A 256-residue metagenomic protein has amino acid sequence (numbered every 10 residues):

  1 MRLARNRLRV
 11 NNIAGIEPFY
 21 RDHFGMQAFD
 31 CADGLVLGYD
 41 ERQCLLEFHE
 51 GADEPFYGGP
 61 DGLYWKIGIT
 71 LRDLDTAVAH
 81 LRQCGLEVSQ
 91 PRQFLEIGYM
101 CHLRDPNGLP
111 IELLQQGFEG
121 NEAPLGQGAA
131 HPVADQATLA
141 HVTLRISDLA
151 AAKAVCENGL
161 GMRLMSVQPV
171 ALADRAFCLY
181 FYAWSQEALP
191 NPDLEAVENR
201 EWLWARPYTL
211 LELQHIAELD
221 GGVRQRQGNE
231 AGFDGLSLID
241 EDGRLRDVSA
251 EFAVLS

Functional and structural regions predicted by a protein language model:
M1-E50, L144-Y208: Core segments of cupin and vicinal oxygen chelate
L3, V10, L46, Y64 (+5 more regions): Short, structured motif recognition centered on aromatic/hydrophobic residues
R5, F29-C31, V78-T138, L144 (+5 more regions): Vicinal oxygen chelate
N12-I13, L71-D75, D148-A150, E241-D242: Helix N-cap motif at beta-to-alpha junctions
I16, F48-E50, E54, L86 (+1 more regions): Catalytic cores of nucleotide-enabled group-transfer and carboxylate-activating enzymes in metabolic and assembly-line
G51-A52, Q115-F118, I216-E218: Acetyl-CoA-dependent GNAT
E54-F56, E198-W202, R224-Q225: Short, P/G- and charge-enriched loop/turn segments at secondary-structure junctions
G68-I69, L211-Q214, D234-D240: Active-site scaffold segments
